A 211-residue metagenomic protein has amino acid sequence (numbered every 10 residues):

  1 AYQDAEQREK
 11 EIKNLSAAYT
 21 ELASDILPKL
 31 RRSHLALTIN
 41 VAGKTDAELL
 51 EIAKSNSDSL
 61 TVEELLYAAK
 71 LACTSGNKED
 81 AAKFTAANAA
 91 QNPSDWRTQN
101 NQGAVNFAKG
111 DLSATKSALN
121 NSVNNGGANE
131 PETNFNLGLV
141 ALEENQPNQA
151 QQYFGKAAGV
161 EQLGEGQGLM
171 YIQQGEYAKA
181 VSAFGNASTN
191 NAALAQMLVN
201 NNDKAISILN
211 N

Functional and structural regions predicted by a protein language model:
A1-N211: N-terminal targeting segments with Sec-dependent signals, encompassing both cleavable signal peptides and non-cleavable
